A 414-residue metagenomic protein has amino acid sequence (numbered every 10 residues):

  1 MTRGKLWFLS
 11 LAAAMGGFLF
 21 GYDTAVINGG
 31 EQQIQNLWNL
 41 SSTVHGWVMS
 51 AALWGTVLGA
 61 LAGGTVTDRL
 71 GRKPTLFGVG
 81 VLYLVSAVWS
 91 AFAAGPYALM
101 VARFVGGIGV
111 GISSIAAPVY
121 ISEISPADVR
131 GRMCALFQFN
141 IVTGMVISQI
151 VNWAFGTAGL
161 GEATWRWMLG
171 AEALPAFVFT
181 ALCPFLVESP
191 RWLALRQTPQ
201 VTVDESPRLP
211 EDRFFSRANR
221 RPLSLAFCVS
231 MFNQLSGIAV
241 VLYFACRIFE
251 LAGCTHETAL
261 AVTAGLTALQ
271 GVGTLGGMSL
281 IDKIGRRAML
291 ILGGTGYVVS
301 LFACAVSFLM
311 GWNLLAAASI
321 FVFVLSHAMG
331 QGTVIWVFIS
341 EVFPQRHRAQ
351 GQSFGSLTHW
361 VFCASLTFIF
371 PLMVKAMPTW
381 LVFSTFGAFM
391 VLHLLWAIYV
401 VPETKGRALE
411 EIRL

Functional and structural regions predicted by a protein language model:
M1-T198, P207-L414: Alpha-helical transmembrane bundle of multi-pass membrane proteins
